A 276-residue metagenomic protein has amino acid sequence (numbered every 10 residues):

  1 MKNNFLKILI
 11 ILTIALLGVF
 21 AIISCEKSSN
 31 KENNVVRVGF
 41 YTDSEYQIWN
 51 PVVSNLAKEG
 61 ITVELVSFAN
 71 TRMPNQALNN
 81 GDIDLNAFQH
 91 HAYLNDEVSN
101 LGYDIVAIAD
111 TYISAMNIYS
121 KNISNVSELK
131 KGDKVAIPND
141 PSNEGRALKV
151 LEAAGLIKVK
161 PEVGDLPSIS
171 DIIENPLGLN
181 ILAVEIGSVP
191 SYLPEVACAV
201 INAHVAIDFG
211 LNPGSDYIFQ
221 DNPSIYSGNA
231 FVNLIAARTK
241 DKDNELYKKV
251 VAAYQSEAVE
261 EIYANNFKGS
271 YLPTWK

Functional and structural regions predicted by a protein language model:
M1-V35: Short, low-complexity disordered leader/linker segments with a strong preference for bacterial N-terminal type II
E32-D43, I61-S67, K134-V135: Short, well-ordered beta-strand elements
D43, A69-T71, G81, L85-N95 (+4 more regions): Beta->alpha turn/N-cap motifs
L65-Q76, V163-S191: Short helix-initiation/N-cap motifs at beta->coil->alpha
D96-I108, N122-I123, E195, V200 (+1 more regions): Ligand-binding "clamshell"
I108-I157: A conserved helix-loop-strand patch within extracytoplasmic ligand-binding domains of the periplasmic binding
A115-V126, A230-N244: A bilobed periplasmic-binding-protein/Venus flytrap-type ligand-binding module shared by bacterial periplasmic
E144-E152, Y254-T274: Periplasmic-binding protein-like
